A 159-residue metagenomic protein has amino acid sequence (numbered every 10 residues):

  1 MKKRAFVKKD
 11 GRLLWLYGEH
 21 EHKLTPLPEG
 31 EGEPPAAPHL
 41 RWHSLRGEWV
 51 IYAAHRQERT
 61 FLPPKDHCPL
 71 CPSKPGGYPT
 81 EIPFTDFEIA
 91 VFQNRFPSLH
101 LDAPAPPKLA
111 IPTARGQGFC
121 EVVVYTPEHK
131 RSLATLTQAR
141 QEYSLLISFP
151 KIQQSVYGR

Functional and structural regions predicted by a protein language model:
M1-R159: HIT superfamily nucleotide-processing domains
